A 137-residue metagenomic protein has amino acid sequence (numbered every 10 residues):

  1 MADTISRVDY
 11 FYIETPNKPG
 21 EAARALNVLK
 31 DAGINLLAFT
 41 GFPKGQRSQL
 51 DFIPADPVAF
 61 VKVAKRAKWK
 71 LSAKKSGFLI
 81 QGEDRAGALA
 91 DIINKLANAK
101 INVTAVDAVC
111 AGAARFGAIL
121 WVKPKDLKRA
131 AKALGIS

Functional and structural regions predicted by a protein language model:
M1-S137: A conserved regulatory-domain signal marking ACT and ACT-like small-molecule sensing domains and adjacent regulatory
